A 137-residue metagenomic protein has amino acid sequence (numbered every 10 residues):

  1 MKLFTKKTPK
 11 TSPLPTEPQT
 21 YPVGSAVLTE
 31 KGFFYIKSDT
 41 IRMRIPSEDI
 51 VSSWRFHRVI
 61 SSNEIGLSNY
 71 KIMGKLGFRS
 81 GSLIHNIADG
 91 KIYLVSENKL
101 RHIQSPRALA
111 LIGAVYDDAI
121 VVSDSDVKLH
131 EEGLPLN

Functional and structural regions predicted by a protein language model:
M1-N137: Short, surface-exposed polybasic-aromatic patches that bind anionic ligands, especially phosphate groups
